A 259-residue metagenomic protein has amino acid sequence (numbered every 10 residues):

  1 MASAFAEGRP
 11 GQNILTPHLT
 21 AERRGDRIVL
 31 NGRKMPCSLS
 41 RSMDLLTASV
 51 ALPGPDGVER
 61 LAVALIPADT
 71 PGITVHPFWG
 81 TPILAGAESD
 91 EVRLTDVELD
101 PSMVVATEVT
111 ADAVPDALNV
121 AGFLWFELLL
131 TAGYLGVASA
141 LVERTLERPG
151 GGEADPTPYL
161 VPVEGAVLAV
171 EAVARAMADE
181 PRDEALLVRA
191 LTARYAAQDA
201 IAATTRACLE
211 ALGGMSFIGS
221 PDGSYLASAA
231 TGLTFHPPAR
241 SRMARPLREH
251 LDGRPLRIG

Functional and structural regions predicted by a protein language model:
M1-S38, S42: Glycine-rich flavin
H18-T20, L45-S49, V63-L65, S89-D96: Conserved hydrophobic/aromatic beta-strand scaffold that supports enzyme active sites
L30-G32, L94, A138, G213: Buried hydrophobic positions in well-ordered alpha/beta secondary-structure cores of metabolic enzymes
R33-T70: DPxDG-like acidic metal-binding loop motif
W79-E164: Glycine-rich beta->alpha junctions and the first turn(s) of the following alpha-helix
G136, T157-V167, L191, Y195-A202 (+2 more regions): Generic structural signal for well-ordered, non-transmembrane alpha-helical segments in soluble/cytosolic regions
L146-G150, G165-D199, R206-I218: C-terminal helix-coil-helix/basic helical segment that borders enzyme active sites and/or dimer interfaces and provides
M215-G259: Glycine-rich phosphate/cofactor-binding loops in nucleotide/flavin-utilizing enzymes
